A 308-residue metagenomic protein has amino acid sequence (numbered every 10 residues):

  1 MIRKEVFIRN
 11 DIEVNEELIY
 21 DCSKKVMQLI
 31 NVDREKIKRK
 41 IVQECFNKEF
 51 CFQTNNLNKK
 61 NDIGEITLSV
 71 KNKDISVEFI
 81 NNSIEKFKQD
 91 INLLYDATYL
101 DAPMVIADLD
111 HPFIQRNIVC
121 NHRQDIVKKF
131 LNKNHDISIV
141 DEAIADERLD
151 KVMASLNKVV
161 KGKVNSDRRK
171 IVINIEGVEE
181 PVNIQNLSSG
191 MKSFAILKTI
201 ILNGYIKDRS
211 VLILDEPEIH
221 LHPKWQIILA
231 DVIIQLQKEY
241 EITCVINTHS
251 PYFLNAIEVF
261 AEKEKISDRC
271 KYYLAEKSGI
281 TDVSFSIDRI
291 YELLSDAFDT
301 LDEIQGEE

Functional and structural regions predicted by a protein language model:
I2-R209, S278-E308: Phosphate-coordinating catalytic segments in nucleotide- and nucleic-acid-processing enzymes
Q185, L221, V245: Conserved aromatic-histidine-acidic binding/catalytic patches
V211-I213: Walker B motif beta-strand of ABC-family P-loop ATPases
D215-P217: Walker B catalytic acidic pair
H222-P223, I227: Conserved D-loop-proximal element of ABC-family nucleotide-binding domains
I228-E308: C-terminal lobe/lid and adjacent interdomain/linker elements of RecA-like ASCE P-loop ATPase modules
